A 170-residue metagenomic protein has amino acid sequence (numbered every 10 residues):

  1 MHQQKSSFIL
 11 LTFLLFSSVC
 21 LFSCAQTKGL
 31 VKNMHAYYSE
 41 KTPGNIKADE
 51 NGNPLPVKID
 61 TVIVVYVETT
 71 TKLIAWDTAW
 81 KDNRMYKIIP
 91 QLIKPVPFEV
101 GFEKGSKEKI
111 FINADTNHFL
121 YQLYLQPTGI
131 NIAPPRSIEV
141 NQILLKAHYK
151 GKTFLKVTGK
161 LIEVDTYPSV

Functional and structural regions predicted by a protein language model:
M1-V31: Bacterial Sec-dependent N-terminal signal peptides
A25-V170: Non-catalytic macromolecular-recognition regions in eukaryotic signaling proteins
